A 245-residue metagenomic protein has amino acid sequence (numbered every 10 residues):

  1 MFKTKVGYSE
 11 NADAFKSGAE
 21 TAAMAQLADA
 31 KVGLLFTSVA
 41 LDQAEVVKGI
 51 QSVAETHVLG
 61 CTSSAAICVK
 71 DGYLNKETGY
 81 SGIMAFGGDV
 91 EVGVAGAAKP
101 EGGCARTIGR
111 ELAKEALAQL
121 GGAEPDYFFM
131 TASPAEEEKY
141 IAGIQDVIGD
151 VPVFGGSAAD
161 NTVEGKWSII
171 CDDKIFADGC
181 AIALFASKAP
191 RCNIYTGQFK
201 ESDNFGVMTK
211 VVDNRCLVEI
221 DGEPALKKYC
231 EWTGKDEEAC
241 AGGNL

Functional and structural regions predicted by a protein language model:
M1-V32, T37-H57, C61-L245: Small-residue-enriched flexible segments
